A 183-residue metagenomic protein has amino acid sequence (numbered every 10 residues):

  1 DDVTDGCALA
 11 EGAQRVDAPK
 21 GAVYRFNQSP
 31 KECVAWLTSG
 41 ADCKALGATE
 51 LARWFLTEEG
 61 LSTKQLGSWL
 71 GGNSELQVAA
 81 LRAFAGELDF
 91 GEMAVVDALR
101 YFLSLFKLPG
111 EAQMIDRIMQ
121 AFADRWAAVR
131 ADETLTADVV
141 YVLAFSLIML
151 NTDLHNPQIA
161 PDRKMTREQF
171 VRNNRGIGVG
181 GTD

Functional and structural regions predicted by a protein language model:
D1-R125, D132, Y141, T152-D183: Catalytic and GAP-homology cores of small GTPase regulators
R130-T136: A short glycine/serine-rich beta->alpha loop
